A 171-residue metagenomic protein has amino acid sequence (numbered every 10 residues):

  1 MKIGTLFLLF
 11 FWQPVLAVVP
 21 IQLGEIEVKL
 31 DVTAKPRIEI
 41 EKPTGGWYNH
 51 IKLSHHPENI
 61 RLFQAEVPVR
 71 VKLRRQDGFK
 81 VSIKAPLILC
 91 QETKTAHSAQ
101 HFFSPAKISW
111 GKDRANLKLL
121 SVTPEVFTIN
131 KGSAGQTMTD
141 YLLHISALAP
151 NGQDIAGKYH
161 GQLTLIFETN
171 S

Functional and structural regions predicted by a protein language model:
M1-L9: Sec-dependent signal peptide recognition, specifically the positively charged N-region followed immediately by
W12-P14: N-terminal signal peptide c-region/cleavage motif recognized by signal peptidases
A17-F102, S133, T137-S171: N-terminal small/polar-rich segments of proteins
L53, I108-S109, N116, L165: A generic structural signal for solvent-exposed, polar alpha-helical segments
F102-W110: Short, surface-exposed beta-strand/strand-loop-strand elements in extracellular ectodomains
S109-Q136: Extended, solvent-exposed segments with strong compositional bias
